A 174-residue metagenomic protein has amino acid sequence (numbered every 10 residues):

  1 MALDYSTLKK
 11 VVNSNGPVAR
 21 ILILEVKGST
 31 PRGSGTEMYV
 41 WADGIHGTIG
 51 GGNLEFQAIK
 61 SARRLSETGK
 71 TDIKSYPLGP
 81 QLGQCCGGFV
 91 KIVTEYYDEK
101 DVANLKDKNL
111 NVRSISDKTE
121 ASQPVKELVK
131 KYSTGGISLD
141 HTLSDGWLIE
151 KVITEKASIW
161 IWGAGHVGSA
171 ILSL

Functional and structural regions predicted by a protein language model:
M1-L174: Segments forming oxygen-rich coordination pockets for charged ligands
